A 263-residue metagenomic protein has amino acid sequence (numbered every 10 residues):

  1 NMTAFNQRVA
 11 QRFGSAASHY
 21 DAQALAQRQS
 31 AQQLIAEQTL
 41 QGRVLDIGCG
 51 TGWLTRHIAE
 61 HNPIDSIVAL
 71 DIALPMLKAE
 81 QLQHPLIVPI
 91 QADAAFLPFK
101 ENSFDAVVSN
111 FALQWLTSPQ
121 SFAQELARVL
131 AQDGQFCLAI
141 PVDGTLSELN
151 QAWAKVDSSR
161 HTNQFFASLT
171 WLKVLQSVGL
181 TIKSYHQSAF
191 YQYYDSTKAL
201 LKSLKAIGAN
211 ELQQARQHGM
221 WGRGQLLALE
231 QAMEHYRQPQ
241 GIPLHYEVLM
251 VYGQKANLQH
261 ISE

Functional and structural regions predicted by a protein language model:
M2-Q29: Class I SAM-dependent methyltransferase Rossmann-like catalytic core, especially the SAM/SAH-binding loop
Q23, T51-W53, S184-E263: Conserved Class I S-adenosyl-L-methionine
L25-G42: Conserved alpha-helix/loop element of class I SAM-dependent methyltransferases that forms part of the SAM/SAH-binding
L45-F96: Class I SAM-dependent methyltransferase SAM/SAH-binding core
A95-A106: A short acidic, Gly/Pro-enriched loop at the edge of an enzyme's catalytic core that lines a small-molecule cofactor
A106-S118: A short SAM/SAH-binding and catalytic strip from SAM-dependent methyltransferases
Q120-Q135: A short glycine-rich, Lys/Arg-flanked "PGG" loop and its adjoining helix->strand segment in the class I
Q135-T197, N210-H218: Conserved catalytic/acceptor-binding region of the Class I
